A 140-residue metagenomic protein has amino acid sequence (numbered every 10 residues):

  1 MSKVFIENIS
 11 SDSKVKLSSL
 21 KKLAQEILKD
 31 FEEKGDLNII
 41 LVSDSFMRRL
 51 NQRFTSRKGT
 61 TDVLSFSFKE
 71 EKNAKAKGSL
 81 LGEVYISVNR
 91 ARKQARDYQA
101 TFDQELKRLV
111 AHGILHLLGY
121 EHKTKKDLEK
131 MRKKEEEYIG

Functional and structural regions predicted by a protein language model:
M1-K107, L117-G140: An acidic/histidine-cluster motif and surrounding catalytic segment that typifies divalent-metal-assisted enzyme active
